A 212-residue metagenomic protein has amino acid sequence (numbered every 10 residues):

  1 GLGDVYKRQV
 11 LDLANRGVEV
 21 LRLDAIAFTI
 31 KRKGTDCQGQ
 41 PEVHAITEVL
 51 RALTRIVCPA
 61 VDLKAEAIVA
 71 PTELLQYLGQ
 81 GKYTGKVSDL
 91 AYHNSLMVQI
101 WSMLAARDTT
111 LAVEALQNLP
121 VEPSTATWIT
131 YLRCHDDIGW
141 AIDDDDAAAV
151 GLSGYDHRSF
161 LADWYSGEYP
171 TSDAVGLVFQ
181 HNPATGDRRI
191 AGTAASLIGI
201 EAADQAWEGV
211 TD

Functional and structural regions predicted by a protein language model:
G1-D212: Active-site and adjacent substrate-binding regions of carbohydrate-active enzymes
